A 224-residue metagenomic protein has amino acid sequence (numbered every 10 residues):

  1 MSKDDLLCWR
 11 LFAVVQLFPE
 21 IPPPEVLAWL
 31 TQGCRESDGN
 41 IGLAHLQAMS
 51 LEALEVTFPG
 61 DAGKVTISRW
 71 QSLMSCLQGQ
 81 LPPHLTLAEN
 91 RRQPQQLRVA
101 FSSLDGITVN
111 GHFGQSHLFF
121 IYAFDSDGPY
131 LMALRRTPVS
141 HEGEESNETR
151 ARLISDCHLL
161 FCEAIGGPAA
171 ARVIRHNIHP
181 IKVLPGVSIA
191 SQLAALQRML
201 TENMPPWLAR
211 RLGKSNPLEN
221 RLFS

Functional and structural regions predicted by a protein language model:
M1-L81: Long amphipathic alpha-helical segments
L17, Y122-D125, M199, N203: Change "in soluble alpha/beta enzymes" to "in soluble alpha/beta proteins
D61-T86, P206-S224: N-terminal charge/polar-biased segments
P82-I154, H158: Conserved mixed alpha/beta catalytic, RNA-binding, or beta-rich assembly cores of soluble enzyme, regulatory
F113, V187-A190: Short, amphipathic alpha-helical segments
R135-A164, P168-R175, P180-V183, V187 (+1 more regions): Compact, charge-rich alpha-helical regulatory domains located at protein termini
N177-V183, A190-S224: C-terminal binding/interaction regions
